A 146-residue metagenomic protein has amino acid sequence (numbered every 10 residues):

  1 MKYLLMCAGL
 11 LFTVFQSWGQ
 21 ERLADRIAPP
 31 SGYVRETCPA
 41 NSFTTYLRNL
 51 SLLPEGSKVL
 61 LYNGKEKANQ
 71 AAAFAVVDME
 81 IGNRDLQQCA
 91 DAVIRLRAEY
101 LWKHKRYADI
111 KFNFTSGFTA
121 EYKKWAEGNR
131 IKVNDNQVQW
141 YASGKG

Functional and structural regions predicted by a protein language model:
M1-Q20: Bacterial Sec-dependent N-terminal signal peptides
K2-M6, E66-A68, A73-V76: Short, well-ordered helical secondary-structure segments
L4, V34, T44-L47, N63 (+3 more regions): Compositionally biased, intrinsically disordered low-complexity regions enriched in proline and serine
Q20-A71, E80-Q88: N-terminal module-boundary/linker segments of secreted carbohydrate-active enzymes
A71-F74, D78, G82-G146: Acidic/His-rich structured neighborhood in mature extracellular/periplasmic domains
